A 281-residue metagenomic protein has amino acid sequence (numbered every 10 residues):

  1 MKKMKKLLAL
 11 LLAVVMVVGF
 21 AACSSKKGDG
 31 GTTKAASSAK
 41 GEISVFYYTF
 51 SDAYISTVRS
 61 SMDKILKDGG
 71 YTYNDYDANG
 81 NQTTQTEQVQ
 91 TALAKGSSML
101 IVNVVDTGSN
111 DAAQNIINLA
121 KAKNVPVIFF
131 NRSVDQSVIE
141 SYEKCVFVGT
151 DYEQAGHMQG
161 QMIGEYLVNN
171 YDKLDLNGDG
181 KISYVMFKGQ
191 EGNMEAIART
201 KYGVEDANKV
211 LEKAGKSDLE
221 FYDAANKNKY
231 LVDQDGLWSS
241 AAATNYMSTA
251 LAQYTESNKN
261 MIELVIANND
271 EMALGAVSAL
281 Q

Functional and structural regions predicted by a protein language model:
M1-L10: Bacterial N-terminal signal peptides that target proteins for export
K3, S24-Q281: A residue-level marker of the well-folded mature domains of exported/periplasmic proteins
L11, V15, G96: Conserved functional loop/turn residues at catalytic and ligand-binding sites
G19-A22: C-terminal motif of bacterial Sec signal peptides marking the signal peptidase cleavage site
